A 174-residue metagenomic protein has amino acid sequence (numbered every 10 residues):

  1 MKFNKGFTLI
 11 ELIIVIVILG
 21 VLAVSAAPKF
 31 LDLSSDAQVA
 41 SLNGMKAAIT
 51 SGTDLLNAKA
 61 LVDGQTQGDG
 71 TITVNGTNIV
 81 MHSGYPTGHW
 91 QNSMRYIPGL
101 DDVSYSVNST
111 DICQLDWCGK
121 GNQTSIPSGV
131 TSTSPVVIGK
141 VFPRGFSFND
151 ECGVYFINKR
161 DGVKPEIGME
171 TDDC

Functional and structural regions predicted by a protein language model:
M1-S41: N-terminal single-pass transmembrane signal-anchor helix
I14-V17, K46, G70: N-terminal hydrophobic or amphipathic segments with adjacent small-residue motifs that include Sec signal peptides
A37-G64: Membrane-proximal N-terminal amphipathic helix
V62-C174: Periplasmic/extracellular, small/polar-rich flexible segments of pilin-like filament-forming proteins
